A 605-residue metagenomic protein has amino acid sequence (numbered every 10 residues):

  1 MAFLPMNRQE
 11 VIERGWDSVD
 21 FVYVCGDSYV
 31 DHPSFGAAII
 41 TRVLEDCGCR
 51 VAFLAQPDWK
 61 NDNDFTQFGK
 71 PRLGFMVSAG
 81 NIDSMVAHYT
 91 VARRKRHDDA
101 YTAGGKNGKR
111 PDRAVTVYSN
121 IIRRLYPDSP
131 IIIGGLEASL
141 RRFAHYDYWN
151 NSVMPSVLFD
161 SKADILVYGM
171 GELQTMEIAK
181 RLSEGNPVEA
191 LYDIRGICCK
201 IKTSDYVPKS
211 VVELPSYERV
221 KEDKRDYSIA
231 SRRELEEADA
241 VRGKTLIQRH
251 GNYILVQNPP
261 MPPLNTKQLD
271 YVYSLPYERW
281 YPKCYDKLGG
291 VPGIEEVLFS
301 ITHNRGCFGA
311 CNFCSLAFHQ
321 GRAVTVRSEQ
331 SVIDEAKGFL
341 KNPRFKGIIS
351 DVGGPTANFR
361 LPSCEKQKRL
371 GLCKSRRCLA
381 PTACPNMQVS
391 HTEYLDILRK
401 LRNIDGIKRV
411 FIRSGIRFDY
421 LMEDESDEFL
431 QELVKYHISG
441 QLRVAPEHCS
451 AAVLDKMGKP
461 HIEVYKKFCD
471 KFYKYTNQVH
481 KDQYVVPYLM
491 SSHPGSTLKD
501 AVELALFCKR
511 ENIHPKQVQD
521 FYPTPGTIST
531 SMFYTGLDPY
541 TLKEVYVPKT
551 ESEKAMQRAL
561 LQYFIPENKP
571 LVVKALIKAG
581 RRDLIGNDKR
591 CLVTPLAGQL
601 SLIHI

Functional and structural regions predicted by a protein language model:
M1-S18, R225-S300: N-terminal [4Fe-4S]-dependent radical SAM core
Y23-C25, I39, L54, D58-W59 (+2 more regions): Conserved SAM/AdoMet-binding glycine-rich loop
V24-Y29, L288-S315, L340, I348: N-terminal pre-triad scaffold of radical SAM enzymes
G36, A55-H250, Q257-N258: Glycine-rich beta-alpha loop elements in corrinoid/cobalamin-binding modules across cobalamin-dependent enzymes
K60, E189-A238, N252, M261 (+3 more regions): Terminal amphipathic helices with adjacent charged low-complexity linkers/tails
D83-A92, L140-R142, E172-E177, K202-S204 (+8 more regions): Flexible glycine/acidic-rich beta-alpha junction loops that bind and position SAM and/or redox cofactors in anaerobic
D164, V332, V444, V518 (+1 more regions): Conserved, mostly hydrophobic/aromatic
I603-I605: Conserved small/polar residues in nucleotide/adenosyl-binding loops
